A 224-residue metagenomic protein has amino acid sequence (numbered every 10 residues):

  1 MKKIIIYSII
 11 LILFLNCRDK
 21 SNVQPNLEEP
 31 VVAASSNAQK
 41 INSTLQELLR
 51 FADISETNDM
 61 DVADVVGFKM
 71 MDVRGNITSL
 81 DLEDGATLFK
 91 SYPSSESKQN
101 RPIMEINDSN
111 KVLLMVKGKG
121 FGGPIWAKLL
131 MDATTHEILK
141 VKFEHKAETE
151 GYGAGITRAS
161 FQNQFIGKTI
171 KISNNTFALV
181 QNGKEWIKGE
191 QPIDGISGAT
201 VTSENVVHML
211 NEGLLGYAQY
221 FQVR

Functional and structural regions predicted by a protein language model:
K2-S8: Sec-dependent signal peptide recognition, specifically the positively charged N-region followed immediately by
S8-I9, I138: A ubiquitous, low-specificity "background" feature that marks scattered single residues across proteins without
L13-N16: C-terminal motif of bacterial Sec signal peptides marking the signal peptidase cleavage site
R18-R224: Flexible, solvent-exposed loop/hinge segments and secondary-structure transition points
